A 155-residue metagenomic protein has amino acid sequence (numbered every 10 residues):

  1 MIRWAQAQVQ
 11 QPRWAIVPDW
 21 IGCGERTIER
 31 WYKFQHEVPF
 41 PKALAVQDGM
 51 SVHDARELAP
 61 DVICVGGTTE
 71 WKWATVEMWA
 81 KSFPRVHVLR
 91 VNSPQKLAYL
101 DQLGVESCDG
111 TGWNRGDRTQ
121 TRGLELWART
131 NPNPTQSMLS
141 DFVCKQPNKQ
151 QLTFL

Functional and structural regions predicted by a protein language model:
M1-T69: Active-site beta->alpha loop and helix N-cap motifs at the rims of alpha/beta catalytic domains
A7-R13, Q35-A43, K81-H87, L103-S107 (+1 more regions): Structural alpha-beta junctions
C23-E25, V52-H53, K72-W73, Q95-A98 (+1 more regions): Short catalytic/ligand-binding loop motif for oxyanion handling, primarily in non-cytosolic enzymes, centered on
E37, V52-P60, V76-K81, A98-L103: Short loop/helix-cap segments at secondary-structure boundaries that form the rim of catalytic
D48, G66-Y99: Glycine-rich adenosine-cofactor-binding loop
V52-D54, N92-G110, F142-V143, P147-L152: Catalytic cores of alpha/beta
G67-T75, S82, Q102-P132: Glycine-rich phosphate-binding active-site loops on the catalytic face of alpha/beta enzymes
D117-L155: C-terminal helical cap(s) of enzyme catalytic domains, especially alpha/beta-barrels
